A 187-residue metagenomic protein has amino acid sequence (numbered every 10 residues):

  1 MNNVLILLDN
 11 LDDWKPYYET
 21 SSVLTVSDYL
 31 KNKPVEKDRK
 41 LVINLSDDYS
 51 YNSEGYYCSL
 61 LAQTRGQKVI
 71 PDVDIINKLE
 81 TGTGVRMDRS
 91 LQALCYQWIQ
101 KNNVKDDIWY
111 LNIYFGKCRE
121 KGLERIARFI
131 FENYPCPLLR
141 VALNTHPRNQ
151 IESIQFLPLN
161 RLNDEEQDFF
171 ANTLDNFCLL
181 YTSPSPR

Functional and structural regions predicted by a protein language model:
N2-V4: Extreme N-terminal starter segment of soluble prokaryotic enzymes
I6-D12, L45-Y49, Y114-C118: Structural motif
L11-K37: A short, well-structured beta->alpha microelement
Q63: Anion (oxyanion) recognition and catalysis
V69-I70: Hydrophobic beta-strand scaffold residues
V85-L111: Short Lys/Arg-enriched alpha/beta "domain-start" segment
G122-L180: Helix-enriched interaction subdomains in cytosolic or periplasmic regions, typified by TIR/SEFIR signaling/NADase cores
Y181-P186: Conserved small/polar residues in nucleotide/adenosyl-binding loops
